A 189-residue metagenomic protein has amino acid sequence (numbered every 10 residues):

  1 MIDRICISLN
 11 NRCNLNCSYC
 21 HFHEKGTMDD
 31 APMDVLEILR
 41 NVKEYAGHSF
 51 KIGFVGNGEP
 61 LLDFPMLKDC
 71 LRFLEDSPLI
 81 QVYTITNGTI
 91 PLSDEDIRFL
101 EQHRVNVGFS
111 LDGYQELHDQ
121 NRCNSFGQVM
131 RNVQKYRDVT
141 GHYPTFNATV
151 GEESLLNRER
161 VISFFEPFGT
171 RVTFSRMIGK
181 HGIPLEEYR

Functional and structural regions predicted by a protein language model:
M1-V35: Canonical Radical SAM [4Fe-4S] cluster-binding loop centered on the CxxxCxxC motif and its immediate flanking residues
R4, G58-L62: Short coil/turn segments at secondary-structure boundaries
L9, N57-G58: Short acidic donor-binding/metal-coordinating loop in glycosyltransferase active sites
L15-Y19, L117, I183-P184: Short acidic/His/Gly/Ser-rich catalytic and metal-binding motifs that mark active-site loops of diverse hydrolases
G26-D29, G58, D119-R122: The substrate-binding groove and active-site-proximal loops of carbohydrate-active enzymes, especially glycoside
V35-V55, D63-H181: Radical SAM/AdoMet-radical enzyme domain recognition
H181-R189: A C-terminal junction/extension of Radical SAM enzymes
